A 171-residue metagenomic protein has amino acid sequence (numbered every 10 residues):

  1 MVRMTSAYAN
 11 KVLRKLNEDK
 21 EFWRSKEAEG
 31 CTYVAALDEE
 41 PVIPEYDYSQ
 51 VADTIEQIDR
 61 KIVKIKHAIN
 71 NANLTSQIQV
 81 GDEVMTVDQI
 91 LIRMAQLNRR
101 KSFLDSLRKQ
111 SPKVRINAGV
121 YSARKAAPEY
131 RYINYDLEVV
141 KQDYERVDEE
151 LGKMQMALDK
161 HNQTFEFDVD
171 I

Functional and structural regions predicted by a protein language model:
M1-I171: Structural preference for solvent-exposed beta-strand-turn elements and adjacent flexible terminal/loop segments within
